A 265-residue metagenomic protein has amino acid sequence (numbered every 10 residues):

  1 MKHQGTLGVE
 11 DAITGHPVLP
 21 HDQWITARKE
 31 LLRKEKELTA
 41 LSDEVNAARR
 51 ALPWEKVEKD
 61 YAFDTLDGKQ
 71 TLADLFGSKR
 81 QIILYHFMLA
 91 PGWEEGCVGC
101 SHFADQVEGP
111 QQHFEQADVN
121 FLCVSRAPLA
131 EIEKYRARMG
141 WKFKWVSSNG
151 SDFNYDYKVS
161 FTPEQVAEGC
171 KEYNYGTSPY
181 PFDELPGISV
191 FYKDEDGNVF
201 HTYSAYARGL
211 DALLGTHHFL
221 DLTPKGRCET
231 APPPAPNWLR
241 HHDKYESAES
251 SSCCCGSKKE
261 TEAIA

Functional and structural regions predicted by a protein language model:
M1-I82, F87-A117, K134-A137, K144 (+1 more regions): Non-globular targeting/processing and membrane-anchoring segments
E115-I132: Catalytic nucleophile loop
S125, S147-N149: Residues at the C-termini of beta-strands that transition into short coil/loop
